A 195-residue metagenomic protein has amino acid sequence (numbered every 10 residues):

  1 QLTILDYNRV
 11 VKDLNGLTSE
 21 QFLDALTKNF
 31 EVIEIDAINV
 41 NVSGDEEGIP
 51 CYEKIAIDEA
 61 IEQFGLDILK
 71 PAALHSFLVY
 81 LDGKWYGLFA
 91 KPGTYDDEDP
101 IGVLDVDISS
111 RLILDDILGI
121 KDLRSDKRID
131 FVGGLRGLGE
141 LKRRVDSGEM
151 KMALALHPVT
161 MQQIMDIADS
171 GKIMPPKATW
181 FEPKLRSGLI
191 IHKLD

Functional and structural regions predicted by a protein language model:
Q1-D195: Surface-exposed, charge/polar-rich loops and edge strands
